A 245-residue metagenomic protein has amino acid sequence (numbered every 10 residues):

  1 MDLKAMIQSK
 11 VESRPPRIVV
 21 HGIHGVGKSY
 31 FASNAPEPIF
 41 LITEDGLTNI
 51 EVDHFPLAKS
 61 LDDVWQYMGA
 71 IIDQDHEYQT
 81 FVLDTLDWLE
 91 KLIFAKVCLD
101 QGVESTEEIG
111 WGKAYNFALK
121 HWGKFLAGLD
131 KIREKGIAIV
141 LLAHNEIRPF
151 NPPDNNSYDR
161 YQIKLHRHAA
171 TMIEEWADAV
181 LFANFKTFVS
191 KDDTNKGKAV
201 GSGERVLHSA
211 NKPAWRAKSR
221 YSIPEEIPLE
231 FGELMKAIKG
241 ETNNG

Functional and structural regions predicted by a protein language model:
D2-A95: Conserved P-loop
S29-A32, K131, M172-I173: Hydrophobic/aromatic ligand-binding patch that stacks against planar heteroaromatic rings of cofactors or nucleotides
P38-F40, I139, V180-F182: Short, well-ordered beta-strand core segments
E44-G46, N145, K186: Short, solvent-exposed coil/turn elements at secondary-structure transition points
I72-D73, D130-R133, E174: N-terminal cationic-hydrophobic initiation segments that often serve targeting/anchoring roles
E77, K135-G136, W176: Structured helix-beta-strand junction loops
W88-A169: P-loop NTPase motor core
R148-G245: Conserved GTP-binding G-domain of TRAFAC-class P-loop NTPases and closely related GTPase folds
